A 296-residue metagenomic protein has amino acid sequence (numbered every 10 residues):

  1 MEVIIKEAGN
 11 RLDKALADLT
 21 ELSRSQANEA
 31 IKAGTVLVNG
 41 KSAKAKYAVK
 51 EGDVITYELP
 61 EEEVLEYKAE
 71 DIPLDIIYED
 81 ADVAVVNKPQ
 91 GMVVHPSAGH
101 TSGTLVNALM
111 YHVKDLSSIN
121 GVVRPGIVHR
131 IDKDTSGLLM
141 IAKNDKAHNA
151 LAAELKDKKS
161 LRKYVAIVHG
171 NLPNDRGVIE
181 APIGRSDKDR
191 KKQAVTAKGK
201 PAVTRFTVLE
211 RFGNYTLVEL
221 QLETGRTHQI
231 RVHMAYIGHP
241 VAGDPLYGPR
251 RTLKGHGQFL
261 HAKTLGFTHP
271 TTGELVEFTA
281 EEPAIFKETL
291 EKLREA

Functional and structural regions predicted by a protein language model:
M1-A296: RNA pseudouridine synthases
